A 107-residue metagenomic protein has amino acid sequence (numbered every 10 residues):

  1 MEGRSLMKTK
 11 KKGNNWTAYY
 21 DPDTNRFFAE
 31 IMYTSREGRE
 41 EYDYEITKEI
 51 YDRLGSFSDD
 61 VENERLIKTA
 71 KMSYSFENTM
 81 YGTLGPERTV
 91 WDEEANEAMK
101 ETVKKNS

Functional and structural regions predicted by a protein language model:
M1-N14, D60-E64, A98, V103-S107: Generic detector of solvent-exposed, compositionally biased contiguous segments
M1-R36, M72-Y81: Long, compositionally biased stretches
G13, E41-D43, N63, Y74: Protein-protein interaction regions
Y33-S35, K48-I50, S58: A short beta-strand motif that forms part of the nucleic acid-binding face of small beta-barrel RNA-binding folds
E40-D52: A short, exposed loop/beta-hairpin motif centered on an aromatic-Gly-Thr core
Y51-E77: A short beta-strand-loop micro-motif that forms or neighbors metal/cofactor- and ligand-binding patches at active-site
F76-S107: Long, compositionally biased
